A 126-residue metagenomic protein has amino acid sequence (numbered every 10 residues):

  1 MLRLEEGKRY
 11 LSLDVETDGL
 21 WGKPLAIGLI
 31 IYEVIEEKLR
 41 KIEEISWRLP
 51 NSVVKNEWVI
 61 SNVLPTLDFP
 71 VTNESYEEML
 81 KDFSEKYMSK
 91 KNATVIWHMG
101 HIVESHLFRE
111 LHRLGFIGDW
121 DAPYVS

Functional and structural regions predicted by a protein language model:
M1-E6: A short acidic-Thr-Gly-centered motif at the start of a beta-strand
R9-L11, E16-H101: Conserved non-catalytic scaffold segment of RNase H-like nuclease domains
I45-P50, W120-S126: A short, structured active-site edge motif that brings together acidic residues
I102-V125: Substrate-recognition/cap helix-loop segment adjacent to the acidic, metal-dependent catalytic center of Asp-based
